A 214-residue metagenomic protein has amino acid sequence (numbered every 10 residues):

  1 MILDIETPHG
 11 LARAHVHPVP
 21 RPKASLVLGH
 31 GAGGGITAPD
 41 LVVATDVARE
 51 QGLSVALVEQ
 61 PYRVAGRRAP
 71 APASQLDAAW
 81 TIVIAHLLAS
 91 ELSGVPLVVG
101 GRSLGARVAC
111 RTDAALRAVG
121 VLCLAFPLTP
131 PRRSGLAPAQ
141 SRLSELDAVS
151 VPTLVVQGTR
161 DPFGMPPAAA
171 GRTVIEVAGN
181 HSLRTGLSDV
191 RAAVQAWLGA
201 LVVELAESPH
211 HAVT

Functional and structural regions predicted by a protein language model:
D4-P96, D113, R142, E176: Serine-hydrolase catalytic machinery in alpha/beta-hydrolase-like enzymes
Q60-P61, L122-P131, G179: Active-site nucleophile loop of the alpha/beta-hydrolase fold
G101-A109: Gly/Ala-rich beta-loop-alpha elbow adjacent to hydrolase catalytic centers
V108-T112, R132: Hydrolases whose catalytic domains are alpha/beta-hydrolase-1, hotdog thioesterase, or metallo-beta-lactamase-like
V149, V155-Q157: Short beta-strand/loop motif that positions the catalytic acidic residue of the alpha/beta-hydrolase fold
G158, P162-A168: Conserved alpha/beta-hydrolase "acid-adjacent" motif
G179-A192: Catalytic histidine-centered segment of alpha/beta-hydrolase-like enzymes
